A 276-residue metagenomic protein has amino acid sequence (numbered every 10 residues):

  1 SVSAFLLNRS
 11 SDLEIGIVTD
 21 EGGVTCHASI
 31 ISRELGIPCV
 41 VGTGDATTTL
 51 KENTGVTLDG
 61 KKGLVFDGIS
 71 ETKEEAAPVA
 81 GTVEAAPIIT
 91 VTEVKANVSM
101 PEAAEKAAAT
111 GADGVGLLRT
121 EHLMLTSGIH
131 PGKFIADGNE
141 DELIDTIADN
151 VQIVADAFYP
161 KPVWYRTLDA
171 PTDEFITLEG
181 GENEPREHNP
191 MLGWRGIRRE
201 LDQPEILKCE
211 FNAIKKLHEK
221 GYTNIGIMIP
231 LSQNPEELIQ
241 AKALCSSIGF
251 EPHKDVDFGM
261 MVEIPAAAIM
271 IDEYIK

Functional and structural regions predicted by a protein language model:
S1-V2, A46: Short, surface-exposed beta-strand/turn "edge" patches of beta-sheet domains
V2-S10: Short, small-residue-biased leader/transition segments that mark boundaries at the very start of proteins
S3, T25, L207: Short, conserved glycine- and acidic-residue-centered signature motifs in active-site or ligand-binding loops
R9-L118, T126-P131: Acidic, glycine-rich flexible loop/linker segments
P87-K276: Conserved alpha/beta-domain cores
